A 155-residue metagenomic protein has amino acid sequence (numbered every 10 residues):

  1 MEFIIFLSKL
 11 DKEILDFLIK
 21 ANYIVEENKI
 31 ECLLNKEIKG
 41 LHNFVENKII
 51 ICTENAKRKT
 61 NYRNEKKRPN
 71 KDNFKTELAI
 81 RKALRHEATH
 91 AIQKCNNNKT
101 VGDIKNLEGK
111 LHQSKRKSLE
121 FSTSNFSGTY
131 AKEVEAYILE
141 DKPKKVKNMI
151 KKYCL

Functional and structural regions predicted by a protein language model:
E2, N28-E65: Catalytic zinc-binding patch centered on the HExxH motif and its immediate surroundings that defines zinc-dependent
F6-E26: Zn2+-dependent metallopeptidase catalytic core
L10, I14, T76, I80 (+3 more regions): Stable alpha-helical elements in mature extracytoplasmic
E26-L41, R81, T100-I104, T123-N125: Non-catalytic architectural context of zinc metalloproteases
I50-I51, A91-Q93, I138: Structural recognition of the beta-strand scaffold that forms the well-ordered cores of secreted hydrolase catalytic
N55-A83: Short pre-active-site segment immediately N-terminal to the catalytic Zn-binding motif
E87-I104: Catalytic Zn2+-binding segment of zinc metalloproteases
G102-L155: Metalloprotease/metallohydrolase-associated module, dominated by Zn2+-dependent proteases
